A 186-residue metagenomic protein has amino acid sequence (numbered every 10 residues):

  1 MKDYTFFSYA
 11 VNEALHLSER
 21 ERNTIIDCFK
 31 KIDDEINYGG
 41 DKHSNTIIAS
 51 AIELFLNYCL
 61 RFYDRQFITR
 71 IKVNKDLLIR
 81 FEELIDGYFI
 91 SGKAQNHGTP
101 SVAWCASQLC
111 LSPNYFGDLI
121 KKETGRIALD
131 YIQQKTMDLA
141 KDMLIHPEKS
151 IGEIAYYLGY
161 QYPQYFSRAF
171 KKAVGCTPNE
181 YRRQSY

Functional and structural regions predicted by a protein language model:
M1-Y38: A hydrophobic/aromatic-rich effector-binding and dimerization subdomain of bacterial HTH-type transcriptional regulators
N23-D86: An amphipathic alpha-helical interaction segment
I71-L109, D130-K149: A short, Lys/Arg-enriched amphipathic alpha-helix from helix-turn-helix/homeodomain DNA-binding modules
E83, D118, D130, D142 (+2 more regions): DNA-binding alpha-helical recognition surfaces that contact promoter or target DNA
W104-S107, L111, F116, I120 (+3 more regions): Append "Primarily bacterial transcriptional regulators
K122-Q161, R183-Y186: Terminal helix-turn-helix DNA-binding modules in bacterial transcription factors
S167-Y186: …primarily DNA-binding HTH/wHTH and HhH modules…
